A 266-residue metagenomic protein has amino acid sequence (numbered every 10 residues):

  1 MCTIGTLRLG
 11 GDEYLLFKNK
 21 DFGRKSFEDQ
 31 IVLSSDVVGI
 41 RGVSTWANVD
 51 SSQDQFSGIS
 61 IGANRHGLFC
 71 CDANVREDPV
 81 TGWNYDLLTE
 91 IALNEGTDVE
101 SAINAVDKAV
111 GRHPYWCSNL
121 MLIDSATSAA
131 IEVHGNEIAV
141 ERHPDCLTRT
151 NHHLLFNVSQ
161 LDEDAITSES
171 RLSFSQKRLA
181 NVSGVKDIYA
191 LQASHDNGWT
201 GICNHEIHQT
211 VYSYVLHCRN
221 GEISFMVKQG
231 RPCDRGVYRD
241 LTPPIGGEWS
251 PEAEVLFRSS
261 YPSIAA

Functional and structural regions predicted by a protein language model:
M1-N94, Y115-S118, I123-A266: C-terminal, well-structured catalytic/ligand-binding subdomain of enzymes
I91-N104: A gly/proline- and charged-residue-enriched helix-loop-helix capping module
A105-Y115: Phosphate-interacting basic helix/loop segments used at nucleotide- and nucleic-acid interfaces
